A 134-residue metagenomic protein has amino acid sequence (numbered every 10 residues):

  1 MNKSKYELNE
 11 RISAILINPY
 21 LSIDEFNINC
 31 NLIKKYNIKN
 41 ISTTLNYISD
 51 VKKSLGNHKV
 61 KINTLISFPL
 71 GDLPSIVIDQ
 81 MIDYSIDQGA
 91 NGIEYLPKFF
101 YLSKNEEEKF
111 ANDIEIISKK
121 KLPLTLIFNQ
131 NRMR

Functional and structural regions predicted by a protein language model:
M1-N27: Alpha/beta catalytic cores of nucleotide-metabolism and tRNA/nucleoside-modifying enzymes
K5, L102, L124-R134: Electropositive, surface-exposed helix/loop patches at the edges of structured domains that serve as adaptable
L8-I17, K39-T43, V60-F68, N91-Y95 (+1 more regions): Hydrophobic faces of well-ordered beta-strands that scaffold small-molecule active sites in alpha/beta enzyme cores
S13, V51, S85: Conserved, mostly hydrophobic/aromatic
N18-I28, I33-S54, V60, T64-I66 (+1 more regions): Conserved alpha/beta-domain cores
K34, I86-G89: Non-catalytic positions within long, well-ordered alpha-helices that form the structural scaffold/packing of enzyme
T43-K61, D72-D79, F100-S118, R132-R134: Active-site-adjacent beta->alpha loops and helix N-cap segments on the catalytic face of soluble alpha/beta enzymes
